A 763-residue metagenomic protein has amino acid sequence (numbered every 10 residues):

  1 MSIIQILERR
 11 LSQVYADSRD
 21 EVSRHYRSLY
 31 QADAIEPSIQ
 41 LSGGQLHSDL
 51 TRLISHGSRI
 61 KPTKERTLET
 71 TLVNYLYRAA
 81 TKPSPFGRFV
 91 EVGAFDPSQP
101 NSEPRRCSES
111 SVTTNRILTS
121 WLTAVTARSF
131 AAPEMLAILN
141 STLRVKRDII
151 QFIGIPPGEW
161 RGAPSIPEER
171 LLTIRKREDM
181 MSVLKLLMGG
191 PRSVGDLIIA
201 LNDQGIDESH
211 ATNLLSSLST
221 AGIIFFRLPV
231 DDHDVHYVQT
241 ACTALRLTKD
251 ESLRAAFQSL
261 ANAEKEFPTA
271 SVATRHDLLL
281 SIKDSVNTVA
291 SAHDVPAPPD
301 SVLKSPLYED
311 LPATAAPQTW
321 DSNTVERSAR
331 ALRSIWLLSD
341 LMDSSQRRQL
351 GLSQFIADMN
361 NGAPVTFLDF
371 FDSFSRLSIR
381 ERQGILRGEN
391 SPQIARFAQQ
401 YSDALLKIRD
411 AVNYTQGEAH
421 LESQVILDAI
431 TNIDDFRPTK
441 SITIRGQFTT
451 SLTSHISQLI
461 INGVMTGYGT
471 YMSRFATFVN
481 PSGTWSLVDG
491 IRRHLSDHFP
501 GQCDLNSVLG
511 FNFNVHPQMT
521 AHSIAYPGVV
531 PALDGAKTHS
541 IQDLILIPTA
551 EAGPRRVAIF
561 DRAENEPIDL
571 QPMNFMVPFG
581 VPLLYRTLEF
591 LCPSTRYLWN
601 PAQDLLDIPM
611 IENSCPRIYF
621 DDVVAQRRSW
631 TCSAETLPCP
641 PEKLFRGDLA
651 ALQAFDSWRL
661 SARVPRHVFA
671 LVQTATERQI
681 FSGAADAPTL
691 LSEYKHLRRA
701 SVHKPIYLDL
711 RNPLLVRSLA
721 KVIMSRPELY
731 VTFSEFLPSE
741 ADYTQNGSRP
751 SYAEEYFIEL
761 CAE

Functional and structural regions predicted by a protein language model:
M1-V112, L186, I199, S209-F511 (+1 more regions): Type-3 copper protein
V73-M188: Acidic, low-complexity/disordered tracts enriched in E/D and polar residues
F130, A137-K146, T636, A651-A654 (+8 more regions): Flexible, low-complexity linker/boundary loops enriched in proline and small hydrophobic residues that flank enzymatic
I150-I153, I356, R555-I559: Short polybasic amphipathic segments
G162-K176, F367-F370, P567-M576: Short amphipathic beta-strand/extended segments with alternating polar/hydrophobic composition
G190-L201: Short acidic, hydrophobic short linear motifs in intrinsically disordered regions
S457-A684, P688-K695, E754-E755, E759: C-terminal structured domains
